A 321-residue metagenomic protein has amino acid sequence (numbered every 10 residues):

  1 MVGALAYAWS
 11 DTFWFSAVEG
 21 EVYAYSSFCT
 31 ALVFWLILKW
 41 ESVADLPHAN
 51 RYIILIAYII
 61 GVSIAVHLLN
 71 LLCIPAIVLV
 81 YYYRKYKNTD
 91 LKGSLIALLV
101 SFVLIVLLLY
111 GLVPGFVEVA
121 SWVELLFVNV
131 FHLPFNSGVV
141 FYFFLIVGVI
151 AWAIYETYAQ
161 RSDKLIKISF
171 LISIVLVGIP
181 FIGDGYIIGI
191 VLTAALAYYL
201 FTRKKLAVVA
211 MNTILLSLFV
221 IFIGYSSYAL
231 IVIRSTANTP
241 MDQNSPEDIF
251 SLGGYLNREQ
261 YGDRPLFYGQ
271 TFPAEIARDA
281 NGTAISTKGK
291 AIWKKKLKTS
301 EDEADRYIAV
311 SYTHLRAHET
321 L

Functional and structural regions predicted by a protein language model:
M1-S27, I60-N70, Y110-S137, V177-I182: Aromatic- and kink-enriched transmembrane "portal" helix at the membrane-lumen/periplasm boundary that abuts
G20, A24-W35, I53-I56, L72-P75 (+1 more regions): Alpha-helical transmembrane segments of multi-pass membrane proteins
C29, L69-Y81, V113-V117, Y186-T193: Transmembrane-embedded, aromatic-rich helix segments that form part of the hydrophobic channel/pocket engaging
V33-Y52, L79-D90, A151-L165: Membrane-interface transmembrane helices that cradle and orient dolichyl/undecaprenyl
K87-L99, L133-V139, A159-S169, G185-I187 (+1 more regions): Membrane-interfacial entry segments at the cytosolic side of transmembrane helices
L109-F141, K167-G185, I233-Y255: Membrane-interfacial interhelical loops
F222-K295, T299: Membrane-interface segments at or immediately adjacent to transmembrane helices that form the boundary between
T313-T320: Conserved small/polar residues in nucleotide/adenosyl-binding loops
